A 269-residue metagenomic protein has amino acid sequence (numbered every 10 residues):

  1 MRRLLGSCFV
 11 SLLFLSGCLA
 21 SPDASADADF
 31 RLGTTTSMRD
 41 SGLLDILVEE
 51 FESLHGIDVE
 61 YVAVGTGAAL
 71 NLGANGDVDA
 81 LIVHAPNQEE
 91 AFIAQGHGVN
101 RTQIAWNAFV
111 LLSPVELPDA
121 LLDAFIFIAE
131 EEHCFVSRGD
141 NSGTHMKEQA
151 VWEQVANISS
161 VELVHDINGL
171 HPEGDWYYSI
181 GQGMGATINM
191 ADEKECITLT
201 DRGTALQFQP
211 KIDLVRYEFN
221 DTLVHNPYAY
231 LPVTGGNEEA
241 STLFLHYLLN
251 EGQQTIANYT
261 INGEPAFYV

Functional and structural regions predicted by a protein language model:
M1-A26: Secretory targeting signatures
S25-L54, N71, P86, I93 (+1 more regions): Exported/periplasmic ABC-transporter solute-binding proteins
T66: ADP-ribose/nucleotidyl-moiety interaction motifs
L70-A85, E89-I104: Short beta-strand-centered segments that line the small-molecule binding cleft or hinge of alpha/beta clamshell
